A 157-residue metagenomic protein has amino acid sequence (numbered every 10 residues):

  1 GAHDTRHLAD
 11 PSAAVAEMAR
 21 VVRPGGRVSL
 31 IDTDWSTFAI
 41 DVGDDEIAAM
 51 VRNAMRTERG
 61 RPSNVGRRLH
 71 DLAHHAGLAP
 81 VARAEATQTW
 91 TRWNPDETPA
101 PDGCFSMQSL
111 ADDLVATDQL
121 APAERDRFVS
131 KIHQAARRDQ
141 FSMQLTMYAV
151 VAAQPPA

Functional and structural regions predicted by a protein language model:
G1-S12: A short SAM/SAH-binding and catalytic strip from SAM-dependent methyltransferases
S12-R27: A short glycine-rich, Lys/Arg-flanked "PGG" loop and its adjoining helix->strand segment in the class I
R27-P95: Conserved catalytic/acceptor-binding region of the Class I
R67-D71, R127, M147: Amphipathic alpha-helical interaction segments
A76-A79, D96, L145-A157: Core SAM-dependent methyltransferase catalytic element
A82-M143: C-terminal helical/coil "lid" or tail adjacent to the Rossmann-like core of SAM-dependent
